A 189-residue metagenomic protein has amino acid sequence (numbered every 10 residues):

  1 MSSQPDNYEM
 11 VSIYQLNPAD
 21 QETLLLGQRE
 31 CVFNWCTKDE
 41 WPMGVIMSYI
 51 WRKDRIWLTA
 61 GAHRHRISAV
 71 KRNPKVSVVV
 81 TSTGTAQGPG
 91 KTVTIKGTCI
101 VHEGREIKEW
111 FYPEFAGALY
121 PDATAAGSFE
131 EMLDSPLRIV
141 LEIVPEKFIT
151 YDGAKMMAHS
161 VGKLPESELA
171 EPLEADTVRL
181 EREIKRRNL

Functional and structural regions predicted by a protein language model:
M1-Q15, P89-L189: Charged, gly/pro-rich active-site loop segments
P5-K38: Short, conserved active-site entrance elements at the starts or edges of catalytic domains
N17-D20, R66, F111: Hydrophobic alpha-helical segments typical of transmembrane helices and their membrane-interface/capping positions
A19, V70, E183-K185: Short amphipathic alpha-helical segments
L25-L26, K71-R72, L133-D134: Alpha-helix boundary recognition
Q28-A62, V70, S77-S82, G90-T94: Short beta-strand segments
G61-R64, S77-S82, G117-F129: Short acidic (Asp/Glu) patches
R64-R66, T85, M157-A158: Short, surface-exposed beta-strand-loop junctions and turns on beta-sheet-rich folds
